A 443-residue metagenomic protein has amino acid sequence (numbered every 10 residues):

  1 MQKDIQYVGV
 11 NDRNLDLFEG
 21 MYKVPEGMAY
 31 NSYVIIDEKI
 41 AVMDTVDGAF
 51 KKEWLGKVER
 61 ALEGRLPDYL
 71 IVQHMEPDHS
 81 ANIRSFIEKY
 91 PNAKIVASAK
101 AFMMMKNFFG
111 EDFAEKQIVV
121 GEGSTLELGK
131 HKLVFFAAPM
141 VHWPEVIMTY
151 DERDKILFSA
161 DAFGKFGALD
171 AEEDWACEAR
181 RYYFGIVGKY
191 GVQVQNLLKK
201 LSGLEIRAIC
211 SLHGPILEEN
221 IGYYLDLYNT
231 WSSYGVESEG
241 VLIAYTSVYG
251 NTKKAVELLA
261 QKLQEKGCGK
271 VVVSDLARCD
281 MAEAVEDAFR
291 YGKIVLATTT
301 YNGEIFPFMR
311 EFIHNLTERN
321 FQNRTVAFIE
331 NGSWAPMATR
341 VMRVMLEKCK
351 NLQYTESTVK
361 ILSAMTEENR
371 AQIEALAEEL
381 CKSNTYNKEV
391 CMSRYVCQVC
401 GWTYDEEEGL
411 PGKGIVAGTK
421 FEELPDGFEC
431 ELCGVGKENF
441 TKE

Functional and structural regions predicted by a protein language model:
M1-K3, A97-V146, Y190-N196: Metallo-beta-lactamase
K3-V58, M148-D151, K155-S159, T252: Conserved beta-strand hairpin/beta-sheet module of binuclear metal-dependent hydrolase folds, prominently
E38, A49-V96: Active-site metal-binding motif and surrounding structural segment of the metallo-beta-lactamase
M43-T45, P67-M75, I95-S98, L157-D161 (+1 more regions): Active-site neighborhood of phospho(di)ester-bond hydrolases with catalytic His/Asp-centered motifs
L169-I209, H213-I216, L258-S274, A284-M392: FMN-binding flavodoxin-like domain, especially the glycine-rich phosphate-binding loop
C397-C400, C430-C433: Short cysteine-rich clusters marking metal-coordination/redox-active sites
E406-E407, E438-K442: Short, non-ligating residues that shape and space the ligands of small metal-coordination modules and catalytic
G412-G427: Short linker/helix segments within small regulatory modules
